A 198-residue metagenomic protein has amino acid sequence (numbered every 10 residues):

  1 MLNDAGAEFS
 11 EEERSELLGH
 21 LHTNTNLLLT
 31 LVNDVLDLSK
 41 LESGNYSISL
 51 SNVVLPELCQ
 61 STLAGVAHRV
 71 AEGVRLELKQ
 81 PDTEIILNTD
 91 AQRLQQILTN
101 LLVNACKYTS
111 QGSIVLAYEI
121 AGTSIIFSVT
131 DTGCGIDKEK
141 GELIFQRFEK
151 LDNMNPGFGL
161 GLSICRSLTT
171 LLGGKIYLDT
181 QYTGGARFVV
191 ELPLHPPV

Functional and structural regions predicted by a protein language model:
T23-L28: Short alpha-helical segment of the dimerization/phosphotransfer core of two-component systems
S39-L50: Helix-loop junction within the histidine kinase core
S49-V54, G73-I85: Conserved catalytic submotifs in the C-terminal HATPase_c
A105-C106: Short helix-loop "hinge" at the ATP-lid/N-box region of the Bergerat-fold HATPase_c
I136-F148: Short conserved segment of the HATPase_c
G161, C165: Short alpha-helical Gxxx[C/S/T] motif in the catalytic ATP-binding
